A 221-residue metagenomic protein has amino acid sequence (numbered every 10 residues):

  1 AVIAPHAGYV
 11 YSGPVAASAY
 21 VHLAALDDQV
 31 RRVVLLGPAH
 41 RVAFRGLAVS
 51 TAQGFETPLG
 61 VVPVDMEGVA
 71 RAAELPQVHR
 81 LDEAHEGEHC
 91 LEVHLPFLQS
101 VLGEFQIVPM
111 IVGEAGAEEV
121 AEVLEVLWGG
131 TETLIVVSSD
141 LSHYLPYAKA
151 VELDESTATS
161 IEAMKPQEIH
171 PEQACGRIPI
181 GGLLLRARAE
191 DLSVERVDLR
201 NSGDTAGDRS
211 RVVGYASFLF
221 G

Functional and structural regions predicted by a protein language model:
A1-A206, L219: Active-site histidine-anchored catalytic micro-motif
V212-S217: Short hydrophobic/aromatic beta-strand or adjacent loop that forms the aromatic wall/cage of a ligand/substrate-binding
